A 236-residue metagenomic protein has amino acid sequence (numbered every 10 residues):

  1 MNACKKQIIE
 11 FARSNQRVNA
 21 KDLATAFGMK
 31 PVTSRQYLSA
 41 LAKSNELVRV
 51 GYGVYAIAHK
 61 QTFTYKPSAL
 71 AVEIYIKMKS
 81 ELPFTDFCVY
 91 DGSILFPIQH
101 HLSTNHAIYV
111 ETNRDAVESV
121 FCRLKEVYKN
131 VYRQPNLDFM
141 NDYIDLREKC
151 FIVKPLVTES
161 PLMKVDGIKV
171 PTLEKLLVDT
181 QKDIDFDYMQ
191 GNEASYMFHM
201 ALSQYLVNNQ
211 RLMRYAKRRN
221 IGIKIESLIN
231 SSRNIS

Functional and structural regions predicted by a protein language model:
M1-N2, S236: Intrinsically disordered, low-complexity and often Lys/Arg-enriched segments
N2-R17: Short amphipathic alpha-helical interface segments
I9, P31, R35-L38, E226-N230: Short, well-structured alpha-helical segments
S14-K21, T25-E81: Short beta-edge/loop segments at beta->alpha junctions of small alpha/beta modules that act as binding/recognition
Q16, A20-D22, T64, V117 (+2 more regions): Contiguous, function-dense segments enriched for cysteine-driven chemistry and partner/ligand-binding capacity
G53, L70-E148, I152-K154: Short gly/ser-rich loop at a beta-strand->alpha-helix junction or flexible surface loop bordering the NTP-binding
V131-S236: Hydrophobic alpha-helical interaction segments
